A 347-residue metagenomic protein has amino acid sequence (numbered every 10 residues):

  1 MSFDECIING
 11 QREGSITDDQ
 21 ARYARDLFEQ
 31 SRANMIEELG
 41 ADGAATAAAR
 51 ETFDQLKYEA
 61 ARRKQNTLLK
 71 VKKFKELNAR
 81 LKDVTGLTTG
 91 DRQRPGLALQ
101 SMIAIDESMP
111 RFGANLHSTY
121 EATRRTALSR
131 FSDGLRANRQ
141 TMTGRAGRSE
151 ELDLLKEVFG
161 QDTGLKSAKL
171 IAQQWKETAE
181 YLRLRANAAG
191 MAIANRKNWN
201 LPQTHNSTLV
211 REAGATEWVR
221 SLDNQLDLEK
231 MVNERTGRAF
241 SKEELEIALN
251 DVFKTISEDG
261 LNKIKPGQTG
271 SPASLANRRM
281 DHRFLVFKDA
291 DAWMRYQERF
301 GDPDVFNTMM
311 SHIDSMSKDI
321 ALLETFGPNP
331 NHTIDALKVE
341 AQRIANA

Functional and structural regions predicted by a protein language model:
M1-A347: Non-transmembrane, interaction-prone alpha-helical and coil segments associated with secretion and export
